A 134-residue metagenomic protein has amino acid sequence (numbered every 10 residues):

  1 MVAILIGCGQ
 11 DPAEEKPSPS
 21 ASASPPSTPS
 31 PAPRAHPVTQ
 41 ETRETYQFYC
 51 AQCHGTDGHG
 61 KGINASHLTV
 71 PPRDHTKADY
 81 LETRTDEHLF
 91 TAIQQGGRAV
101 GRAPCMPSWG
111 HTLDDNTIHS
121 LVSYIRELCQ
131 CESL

Functional and structural regions predicted by a protein language model:
L5-G7: C-terminal motif of bacterial Sec signal peptides marking the signal peptidase cleavage site
D11, T56-D57, T112: Cys/His-rich metal-chelating microdomains
D11, Y124-L128: Aromatic- and Gly/Pro-enriched helix-to-coil junctions and flexible linker segments
P12-T45: Electrostatic cytochrome c docking/interface patches
A23-P29, H67-D74: Short glycine/proline- and charge-enriched loop/turn segments that cap or connect secondary-structure elements
R43-V70, Q95-P104, L128-L134: Periplasmic/extracellular electron-transfer cofactor-ligation site, primarily the c-type cytochrome heme-c attachment
T69-I125: Extracytoplasmic electron-transfer domains, predominantly the class I c-type cytochrome c fold
